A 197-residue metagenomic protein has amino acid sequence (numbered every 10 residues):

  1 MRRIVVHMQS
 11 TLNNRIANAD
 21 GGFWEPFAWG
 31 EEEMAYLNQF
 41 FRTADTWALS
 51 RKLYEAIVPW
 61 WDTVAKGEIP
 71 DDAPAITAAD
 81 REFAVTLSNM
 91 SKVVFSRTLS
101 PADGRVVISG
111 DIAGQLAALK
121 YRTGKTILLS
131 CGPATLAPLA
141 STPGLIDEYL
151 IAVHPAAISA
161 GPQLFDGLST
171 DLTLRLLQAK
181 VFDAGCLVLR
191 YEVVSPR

Functional and structural regions predicted by a protein language model:
M1-L145, P155-R197: Portal/gating segments that form or line small-molecule/metal binding sites
E148: Periplasmic plug
